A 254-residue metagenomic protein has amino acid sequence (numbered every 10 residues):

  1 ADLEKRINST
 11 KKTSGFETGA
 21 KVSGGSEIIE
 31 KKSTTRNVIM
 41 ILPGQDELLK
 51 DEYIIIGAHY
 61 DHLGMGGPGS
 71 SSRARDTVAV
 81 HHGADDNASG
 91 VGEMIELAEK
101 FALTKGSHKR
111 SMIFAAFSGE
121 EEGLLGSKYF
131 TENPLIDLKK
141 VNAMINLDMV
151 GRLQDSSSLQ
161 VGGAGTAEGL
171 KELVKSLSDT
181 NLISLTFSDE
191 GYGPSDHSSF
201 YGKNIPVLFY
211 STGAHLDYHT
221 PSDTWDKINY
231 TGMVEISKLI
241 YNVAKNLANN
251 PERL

Functional and structural regions predicted by a protein language model:
A1-E4, F117-H215, N229: Metal-dependent peptidase/peptidase-like ectodomains
A1-E4, N8, E96-G106, E132-I136 (+3 more regions): Sec-exported extracytoplasmic/periplasmic mature domains
A1-G83, E96-E99, L103-K109: Soluble metallo-hydrolase cores and metallopeptidase-like ectodomains found primarily in the secretory/periplasmic
E4, N37, G57, V91 (+7 more regions): Extracytoplasmic/secreted envelope proteins and their assembly/folding machinery, especially bacterial periplasmic
G24-I29, R75-N87, L103, A116-F117 (+3 more regions): Second-shell loop/turn segments in exported
K50-Y53, M65-S71, L124-K128, S156-S158 (+1 more regions): Short, solvent-exposed loop/turn and secondary-structure capping segments
Y53-G57, K109-S118, A143-I145: Beta-strand segments within the central parallel beta-sheet cores of soluble alpha/beta enzyme folds
E99, L103, L216-L254: His/Asp/Glu-rich mid-to-C-terminal helical/loop segments that flank catalytic regions of hydrolases
